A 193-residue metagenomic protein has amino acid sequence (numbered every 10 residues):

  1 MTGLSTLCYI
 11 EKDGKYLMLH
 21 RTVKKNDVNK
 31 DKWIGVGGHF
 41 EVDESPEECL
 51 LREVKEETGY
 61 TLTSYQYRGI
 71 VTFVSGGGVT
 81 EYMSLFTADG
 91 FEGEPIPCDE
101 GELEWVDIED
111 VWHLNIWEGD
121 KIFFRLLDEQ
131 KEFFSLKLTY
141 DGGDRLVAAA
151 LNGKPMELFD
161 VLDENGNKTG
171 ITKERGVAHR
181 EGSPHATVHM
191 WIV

Functional and structural regions predicted by a protein language model:
M1-L7, K154-H189: Acidic, metal-coordinating catalytic segment for phosphate/diphosphate chemistry, firing primarily on the Nudix
L4-T6, G14, E81-S84, G101 (+4 more regions): Change "...and in nucleic-acid phosphodiester-cleaving endonucleases..." to "...and in nucleic-acid processing enzymes
K15, Q66, R145, N165-N167 (+1 more regions): Residue-level signal for well-ordered, solvent-exposed loop/turn and beta-edge residues enriched in charged/polar side
Y16-E56, R145-N152, V177-V193: Conserved Nudix-box catalytic region and its N-terminal flanking loop in Nudix hydrolases and closely related
F40-T63, F73-L127, A148-M156: Unchanged
R68-S75, R175-H179: Short, solvent-exposed loop/turn elements at beta->coil junctions and helix N-caps that rim active or binding pockets
F133-P155: Acidic/histidine-enriched, glycine/proline-rich intrinsically disordered or flexible terminal extensions
